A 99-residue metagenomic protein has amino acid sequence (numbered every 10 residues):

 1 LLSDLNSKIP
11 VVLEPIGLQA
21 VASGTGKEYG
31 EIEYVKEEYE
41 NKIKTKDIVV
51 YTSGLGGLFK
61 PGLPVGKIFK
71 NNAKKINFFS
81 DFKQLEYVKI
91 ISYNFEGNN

Functional and structural regions predicted by a protein language model:
L1-N99: A secondary-structure micro-motif
